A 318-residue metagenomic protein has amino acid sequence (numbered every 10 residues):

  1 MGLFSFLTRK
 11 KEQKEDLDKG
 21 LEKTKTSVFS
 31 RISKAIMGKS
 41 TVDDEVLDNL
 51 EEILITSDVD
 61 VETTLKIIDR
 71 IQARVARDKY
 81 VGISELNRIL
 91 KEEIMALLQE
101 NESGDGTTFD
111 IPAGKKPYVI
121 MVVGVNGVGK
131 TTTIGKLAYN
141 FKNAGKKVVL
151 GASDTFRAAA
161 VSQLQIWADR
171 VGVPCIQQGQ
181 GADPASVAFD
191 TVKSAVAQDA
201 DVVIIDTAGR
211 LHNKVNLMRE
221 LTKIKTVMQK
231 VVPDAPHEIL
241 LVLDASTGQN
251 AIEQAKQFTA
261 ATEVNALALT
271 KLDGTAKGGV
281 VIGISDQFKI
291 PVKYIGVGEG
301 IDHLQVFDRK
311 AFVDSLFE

Functional and structural regions predicted by a protein language model:
M1-M121, Y139, N143, V148-V149 (+1 more regions): Non-catalytic terminal/linker segments enriched in charged/polar, low-complexity residues
E62, E92-M95, N101-E318: P-loop/Walker A NTP-binding module and the surrounding RecA-like catalytic core of P-loop NTPases
